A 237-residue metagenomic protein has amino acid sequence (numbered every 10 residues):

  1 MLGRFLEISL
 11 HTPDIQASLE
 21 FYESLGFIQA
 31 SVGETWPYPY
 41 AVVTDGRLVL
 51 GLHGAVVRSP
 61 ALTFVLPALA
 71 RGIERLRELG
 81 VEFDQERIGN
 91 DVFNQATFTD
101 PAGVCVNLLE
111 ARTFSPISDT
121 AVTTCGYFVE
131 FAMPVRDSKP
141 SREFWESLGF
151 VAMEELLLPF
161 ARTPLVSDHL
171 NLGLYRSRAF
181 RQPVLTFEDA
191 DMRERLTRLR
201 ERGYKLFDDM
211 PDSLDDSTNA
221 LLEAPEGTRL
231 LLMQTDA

Functional and structural regions predicted by a protein language model:
M1-L2, S9-V49, A132-L170: Core segments of cupin and vicinal oxygen chelate
M1-Q16, P60-L62, L109-E143, S147-L148 (+3 more regions): N-terminal beta-strand motif that seeds the catalytic metal site of vicinal oxygen chelate
R4-P13, A41-V42, G54-L79, I88 (+4 more regions): Vicinal oxygen chelate
I15, T35-W36, G46, V56-R58 (+6 more regions): Short strand-connecting beta-turns/loops that link adjacent beta-strands
Q29, L50-L52, G72, A152-E154 (+3 more regions): Short loop/beta submotifs within extracellular cysteine-rich repeat domains
Q29-S31, L50-G51, E82-E86, L172-G173 (+1 more regions): A short linear hydrophobic-aromatic micro-motif
R77-Y127, M133, E155-L158, P164-V166 (+1 more regions): Vicinal oxygen chelate
S138, V151-M153, L157-T163, L172 (+5 more regions): Intrinsically disordered, low-complexity, positively biased terminal segments
